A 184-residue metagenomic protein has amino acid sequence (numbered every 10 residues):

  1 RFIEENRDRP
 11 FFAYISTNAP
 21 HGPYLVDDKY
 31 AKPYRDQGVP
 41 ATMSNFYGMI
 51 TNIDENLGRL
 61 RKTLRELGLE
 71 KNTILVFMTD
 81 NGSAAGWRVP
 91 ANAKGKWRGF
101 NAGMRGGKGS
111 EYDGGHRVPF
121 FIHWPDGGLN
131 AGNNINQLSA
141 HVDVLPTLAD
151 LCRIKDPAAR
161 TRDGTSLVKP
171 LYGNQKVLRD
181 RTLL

Functional and structural regions predicted by a protein language model:
R1, P10, N45-G48, N52-R59 (+4 more regions): Extracytoplasmic/secreted proteins, especially bacterial periplasmic and envelope-associated proteins
F2-I3, K32-T73: A long, amphipathic alpha-helix that forms part of the scaffold/cap immediately adjacent to metal-dependent active
F2-N45, A84-G86, P90-N92, G127: Active-site His/acidic residue clusters
E4-D8, K62-L69, D126, A149-I154 (+1 more regions): Sec-exported extracytoplasmic/periplasmic mature domains
N6-A13, L69-L75, H116-V118, L178-R181: Loop/turn elements at helix/coil->beta-strand transitions in domains of secreted/extracellular proteins
F11-S16, I50-I53, L57-L60, L64 (+3 more regions): Beta-strand elements within well-structured catalytic alpha/beta cores of enzymes that handle phosphate/sulfate esters
P23-K29, K62-G127, A140: Histidine-centered active-site microenvironments of extracellular/periplasmic hydrolases and transferases
S83-E111, G128-N133, Q137, V142-L184: C-terminal cap/loop subdomain of S1 sulfatases and analogous C-terminal strand-loop tails that border
